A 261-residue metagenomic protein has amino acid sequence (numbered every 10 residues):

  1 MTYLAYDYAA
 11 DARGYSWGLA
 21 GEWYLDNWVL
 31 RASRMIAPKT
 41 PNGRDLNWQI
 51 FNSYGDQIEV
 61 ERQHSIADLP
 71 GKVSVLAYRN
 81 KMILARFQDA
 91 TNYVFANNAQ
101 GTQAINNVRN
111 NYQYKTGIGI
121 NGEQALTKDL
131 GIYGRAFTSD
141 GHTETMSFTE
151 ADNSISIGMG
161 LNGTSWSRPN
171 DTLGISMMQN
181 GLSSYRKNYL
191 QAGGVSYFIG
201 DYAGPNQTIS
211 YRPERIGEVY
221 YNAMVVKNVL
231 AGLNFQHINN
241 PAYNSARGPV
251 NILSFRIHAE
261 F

Functional and structural regions predicted by a protein language model:
M1-E59, Q100-A104, G194-I209: Surface-exposed coil loops of outer-membrane beta-barrel proteins
A9-D11, N47-N52, R109-Y114, M146-A151 (+2 more regions): Replace "Gram-negative outer membrane beta-barrel proteins" with "bacterial and organellar outer membrane beta-barrel
Y15-G21, Y54-I58, T116-I120, A136 (+3 more regions): Hydrophobic, lipid-facing positions within transmembrane beta-strands of outer-membrane proteins
E22-L25, R62-I66, Q124, L161-G163 (+3 more regions): Residue-level signature of outer-membrane beta-barrel architecture
N27, H64-S74, L126-D129, G163-L173 (+1 more regions): Short loop/turn motifs that connect adjacent beta-strands in outer-membrane beta-barrel proteins
A32-I36, V73-R79, I132, A136-T138 (+3 more regions): Transmembrane beta-barrel strands of outer-membrane/channel proteins
K39-G122: Surface-exposed beta-loop-beta
I175, P249-F261: Outer-membrane beta-barrel "beta-signal"
